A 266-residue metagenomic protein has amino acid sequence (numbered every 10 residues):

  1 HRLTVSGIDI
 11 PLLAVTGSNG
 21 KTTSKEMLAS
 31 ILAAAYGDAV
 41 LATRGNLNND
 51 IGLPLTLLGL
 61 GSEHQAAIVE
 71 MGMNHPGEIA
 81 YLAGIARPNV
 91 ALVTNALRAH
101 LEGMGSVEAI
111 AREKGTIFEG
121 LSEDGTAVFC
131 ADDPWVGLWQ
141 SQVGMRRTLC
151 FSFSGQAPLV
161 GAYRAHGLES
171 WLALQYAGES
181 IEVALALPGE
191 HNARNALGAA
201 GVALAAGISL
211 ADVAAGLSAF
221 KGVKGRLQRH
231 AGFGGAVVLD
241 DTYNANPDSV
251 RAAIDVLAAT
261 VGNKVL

Functional and structural regions predicted by a protein language model:
H1-A131, W135-G144, A259-V261: Phosphate-binding loop of NTP-binding sites
I10, V90-V237, G262: Acidic, Mg2+-coordinating active-site environments of NTP-dependent enzymes
S24, G198, S249: Conserved cofactor-binding/catalytic machinery of classical short-chain dehydrogenase/reductase
L28, L32, T56-L57, A196-A206 (+2 more regions): Buried hydrophobic packing segments
A42-R44, V69-E70, A186, A200 (+2 more regions): Thr-Gly-centered strand-to-loop micro-motif
T56, E70, G216-A219, R226-R229 (+1 more regions): Residue-level recognition of specific faces of alpha-helices
V223-G225, T242-L266: Active-site beta-alpha connecting loops in nucleotide-dependent enzymes
